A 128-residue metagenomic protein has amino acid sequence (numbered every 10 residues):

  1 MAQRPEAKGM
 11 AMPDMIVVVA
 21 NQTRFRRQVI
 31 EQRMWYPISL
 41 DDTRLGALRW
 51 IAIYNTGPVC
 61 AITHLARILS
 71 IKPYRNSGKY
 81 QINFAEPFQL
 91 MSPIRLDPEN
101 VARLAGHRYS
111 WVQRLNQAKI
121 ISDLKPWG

Functional and structural regions predicted by a protein language model:
M1-W50, N55-C60, V101, G106-G128: Compositionally biased, charged N-terminal/linker segments
V17-V18, I51, I68, I82-F84: Hydrophobic beta-strand residues in large extracellular and virion-surface proteins
A47-R49, H64, G78-Y80: A generic structural signal for short beta-strands and their flanking turns/coil linkers
P58, P73-Y74: Short polar/acidic secondary-structure junctions
A61-I62, P93: Short active-site-adjacent structural elements
I62-K72: Short beta-strand-centered aromatic/proline hotspots
S77-V101: Short solvent-exposed strand/turn elements
